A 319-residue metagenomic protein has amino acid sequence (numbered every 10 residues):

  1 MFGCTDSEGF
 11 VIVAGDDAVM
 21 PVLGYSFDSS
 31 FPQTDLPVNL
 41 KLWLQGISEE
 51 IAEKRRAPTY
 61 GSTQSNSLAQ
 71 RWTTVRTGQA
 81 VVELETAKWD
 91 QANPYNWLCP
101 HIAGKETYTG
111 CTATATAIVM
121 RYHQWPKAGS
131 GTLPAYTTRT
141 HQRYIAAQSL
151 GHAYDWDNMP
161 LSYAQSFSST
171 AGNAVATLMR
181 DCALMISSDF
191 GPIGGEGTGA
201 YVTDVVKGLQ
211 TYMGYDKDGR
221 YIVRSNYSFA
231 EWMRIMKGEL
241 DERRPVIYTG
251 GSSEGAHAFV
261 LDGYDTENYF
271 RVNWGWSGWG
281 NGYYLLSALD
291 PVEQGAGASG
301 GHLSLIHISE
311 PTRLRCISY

Functional and structural regions predicted by a protein language model:
M1-E8, T211-N273: Active-site-adjacent substructure of cysteine-protease-like catalytic cores
S7-G9, A18-P21, E50: Hydrophobic or amphipathic alpha-helical targeting/insertion segments
A14-G15, M20-S29, E267-L286: Catalytic Cys-His active-site segments of thiol-dependent hydrolases/isopeptidases
V22-T198: Active-site-adjacent structural segments surrounding the nucleophilic cysteine of cysteine proteases and isopeptidases
T107, T112-V119, Y201, V205-L209 (+2 more regions): Stable alpha-helical elements in mature extracytoplasmic
N158-L161, D290-L305: Surface-exposed intrinsically disordered loops and tails
G194-K207, T211-Y221: Beta-propeller domains
S304-Y319: Residue-level detector of conserved catalytic or cofactor/ligand-binding positions in enzyme active sites
